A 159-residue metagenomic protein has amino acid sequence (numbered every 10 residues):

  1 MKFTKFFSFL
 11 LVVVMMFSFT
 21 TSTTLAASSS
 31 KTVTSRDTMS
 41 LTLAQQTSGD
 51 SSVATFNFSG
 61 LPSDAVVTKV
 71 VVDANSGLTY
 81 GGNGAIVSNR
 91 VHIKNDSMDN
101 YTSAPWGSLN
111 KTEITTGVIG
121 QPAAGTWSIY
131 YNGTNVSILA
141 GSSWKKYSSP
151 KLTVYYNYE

Functional and structural regions predicted by a protein language model:
M1-V13: Bacterial Sec-dependent N-terminal signal peptides
F6-S8, F17-T32: Sec-dependent signal peptide cleavage junction
A26-S59: Solvent-exposed, flexible loop/coil segments flanking beta-strands in beta-rich domains
G49-S51, D64-A65, L109: A eukaryote-biased signal for long
D64-V67, A124-T126: A general structural motif
A65-T79: A short beta-strand element within beta-rich, extracytoplasmic domains of secreted/secretory-pathway proteins
Y80-I93: Beta-strand acidic-aromatic groove motif in beta-rich domains, primarily in extracellular
I93-E159: Cysteine-clustered segments with highest specificity for TGF-beta superfamily mature ligands
